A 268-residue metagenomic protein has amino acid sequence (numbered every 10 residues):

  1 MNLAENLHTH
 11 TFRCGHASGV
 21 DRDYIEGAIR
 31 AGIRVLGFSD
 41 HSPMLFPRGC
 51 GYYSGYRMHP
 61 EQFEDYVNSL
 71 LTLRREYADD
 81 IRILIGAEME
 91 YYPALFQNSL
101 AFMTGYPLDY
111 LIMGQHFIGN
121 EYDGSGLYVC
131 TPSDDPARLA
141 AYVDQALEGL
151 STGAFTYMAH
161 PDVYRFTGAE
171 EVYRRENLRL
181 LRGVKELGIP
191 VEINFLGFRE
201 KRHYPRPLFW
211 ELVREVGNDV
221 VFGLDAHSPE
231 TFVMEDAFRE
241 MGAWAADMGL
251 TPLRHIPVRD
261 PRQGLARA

Functional and structural regions predicted by a protein language model:
M1-P93, M103-G105, T167, E171-L181 (+4 more regions): An N-terminally biased module of ancient metal coordination in phosphate/nucleic-acid-related enzymes
Y24-I25, E64-L71, V143-A146, L181 (+3 more regions): Generic structural signal for well-ordered alpha-helices, preferentially at hydrophobic/aromatic core positions
I29, T104, L150-S151, R214 (+1 more regions): Non-catalytic positions within long, well-ordered alpha-helices that form the structural scaffold/packing of enzyme
R34-V35, D109, T156, T251: Short acidic/polar active-site loop segments enriched in Thr and Asp
R75-I81, V216, M248-L250: Short helix-capping segments at alpha-helix termini
I81-V129: Hydrophobic alpha-helical segments and helix pairs
I112-G217, F232: Domain-core and long-helix interface of multi-subunit machines
E235-A268: Mid-to-C-terminal alpha-helical segments outside catalytic/metal-binding sites
